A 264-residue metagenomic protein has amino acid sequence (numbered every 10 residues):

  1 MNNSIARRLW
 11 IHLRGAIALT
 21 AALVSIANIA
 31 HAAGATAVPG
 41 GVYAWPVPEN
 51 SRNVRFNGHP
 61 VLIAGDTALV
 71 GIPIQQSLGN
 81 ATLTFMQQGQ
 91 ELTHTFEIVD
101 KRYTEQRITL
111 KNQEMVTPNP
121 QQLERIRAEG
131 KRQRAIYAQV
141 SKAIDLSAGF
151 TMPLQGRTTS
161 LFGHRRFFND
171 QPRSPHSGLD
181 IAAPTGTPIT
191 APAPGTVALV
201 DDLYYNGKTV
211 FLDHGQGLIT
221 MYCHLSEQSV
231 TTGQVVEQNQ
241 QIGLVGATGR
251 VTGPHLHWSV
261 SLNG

Functional and structural regions predicted by a protein language model:
N2-I17: Bacterial N-terminal signal peptides that target proteins for export
G15-A27: Bacterial N-terminal signal peptides
H31-R102: Cationic-aromatic interfacial patches
Q75, Q88, G186, D202-L203 (+1 more regions): Short polar/acidic secondary-structure junctions
T95-N206: Surface-exposed, glycine-biased beta-strand/turn segments
P188-A198, E227-V245: Short, well-structured beta-strand-loop connectors
P192-S226, P254, S259-V260: Zn2+-dependent peptidoglycan hydrolase active-site motif and core
V236, Q240-T252, W258-G264: Extended, charge-rich intrinsically disordered regulatory tails
